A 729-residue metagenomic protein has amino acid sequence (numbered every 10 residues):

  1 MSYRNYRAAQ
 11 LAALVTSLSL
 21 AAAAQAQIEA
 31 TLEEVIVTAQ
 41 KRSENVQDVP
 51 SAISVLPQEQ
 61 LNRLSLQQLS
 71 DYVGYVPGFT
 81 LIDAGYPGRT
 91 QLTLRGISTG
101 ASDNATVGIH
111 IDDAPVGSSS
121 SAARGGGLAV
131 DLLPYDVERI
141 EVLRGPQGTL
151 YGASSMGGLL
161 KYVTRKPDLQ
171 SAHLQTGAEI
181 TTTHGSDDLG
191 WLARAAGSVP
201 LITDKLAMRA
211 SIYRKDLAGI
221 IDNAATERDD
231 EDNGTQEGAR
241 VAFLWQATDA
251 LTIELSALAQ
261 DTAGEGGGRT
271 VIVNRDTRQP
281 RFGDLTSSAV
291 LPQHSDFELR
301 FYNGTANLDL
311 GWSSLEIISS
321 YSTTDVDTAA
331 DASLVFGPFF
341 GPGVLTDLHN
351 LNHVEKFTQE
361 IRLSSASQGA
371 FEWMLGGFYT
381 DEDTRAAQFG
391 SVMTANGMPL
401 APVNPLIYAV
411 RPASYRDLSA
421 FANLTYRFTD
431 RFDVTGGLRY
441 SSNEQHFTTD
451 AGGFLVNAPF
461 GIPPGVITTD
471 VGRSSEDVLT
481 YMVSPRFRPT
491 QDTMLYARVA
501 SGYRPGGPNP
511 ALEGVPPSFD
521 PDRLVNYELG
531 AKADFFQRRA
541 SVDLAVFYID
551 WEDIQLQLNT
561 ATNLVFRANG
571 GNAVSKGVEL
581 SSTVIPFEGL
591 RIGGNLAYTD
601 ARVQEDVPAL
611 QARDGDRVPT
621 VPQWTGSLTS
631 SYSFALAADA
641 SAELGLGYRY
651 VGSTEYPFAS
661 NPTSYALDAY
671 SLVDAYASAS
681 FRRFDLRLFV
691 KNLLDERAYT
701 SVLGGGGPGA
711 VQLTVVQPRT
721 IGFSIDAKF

Functional and structural regions predicted by a protein language model:
T38, S70, G74-A114, E138: Extracytoplasmic beta-strand/coil segments of soluble accessory domains associated with Gram-negative outer-membrane
L69-S70, L92-G96, V107-D112, G127-V130 (+2 more regions): N-terminal periplasmic accessory domains that precede and gate Gram-negative outer-membrane beta-barrel machines
D112-R144: Short acidic/polar hinge/loop motifs at secondary-structure boundaries that mediate gating or recognition
G185-G267, E355, Q359, L363-D381 (+4 more regions): Transmembrane beta-barrel wall of Gram-negative outer-membrane proteins
R194, N303-A332, R488, M494-R504 (+5 more regions): Membrane-embedded beta-barrel scaffold of Gram-negative outer-membrane proteins
L244-A250, L363-A366, F378-T380, R411-I549 (+3 more regions): Structural signature of Gram-negative outer-membrane beta-barrels, strongest in the C-terminal barrel of TonB-dependent
W373-M374, V434, Y548-D550, A568-F658 (+1 more regions): Gram-negative outer-membrane beta-barrel transporters
R649-A659, S678-F729: C-terminal beta-signal and adjacent terminal beta-strands/loops of Gram-negative outer-membrane beta-barrel proteins
